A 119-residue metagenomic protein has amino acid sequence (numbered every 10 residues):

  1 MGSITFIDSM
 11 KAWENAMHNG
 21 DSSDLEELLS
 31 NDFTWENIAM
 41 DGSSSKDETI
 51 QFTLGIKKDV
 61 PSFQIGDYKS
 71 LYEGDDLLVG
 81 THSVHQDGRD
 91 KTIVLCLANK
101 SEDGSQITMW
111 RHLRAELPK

Functional and structural regions predicted by a protein language model:
M1-E27, N31, S43, K119: Short, low-complexity N-terminal intrinsically disordered segments enriched in polar/charged residues
G2, E36, M40, I50-K119: A beta-strand edge to alpha-helix "cap/lid" segment located at domain peripheries
